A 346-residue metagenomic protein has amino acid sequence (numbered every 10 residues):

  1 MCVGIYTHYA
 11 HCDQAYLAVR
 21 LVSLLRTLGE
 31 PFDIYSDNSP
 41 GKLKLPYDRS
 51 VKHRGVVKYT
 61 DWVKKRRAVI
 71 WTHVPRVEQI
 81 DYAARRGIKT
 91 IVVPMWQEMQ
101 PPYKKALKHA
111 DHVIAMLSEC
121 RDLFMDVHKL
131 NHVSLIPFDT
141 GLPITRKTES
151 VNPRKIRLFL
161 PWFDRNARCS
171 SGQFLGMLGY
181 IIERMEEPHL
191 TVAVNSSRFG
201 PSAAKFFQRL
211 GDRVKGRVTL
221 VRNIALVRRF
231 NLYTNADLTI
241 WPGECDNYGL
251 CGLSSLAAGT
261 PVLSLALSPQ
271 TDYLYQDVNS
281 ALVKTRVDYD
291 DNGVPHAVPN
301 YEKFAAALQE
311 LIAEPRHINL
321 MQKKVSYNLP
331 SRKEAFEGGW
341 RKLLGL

Functional and structural regions predicted by a protein language model:
G4-Y6, D37-F124: Extended catalytic core of nucleotide-activated donor transferases of GT-like folds
L17, P143-K147, V151-G216, L220-N223: Conserved catalytic-core segment of nucleotide-activated headgroup transferases in glycan assembly
P102-K104, M125-D126, P137-I156: Acidic anion/phosphate-binding donor-loop and adjacent secondary structure in glycosyltransferase catalytic cores
E119-C120, H132-K147, S196-R198: Short beta-strand->alpha-helix junction loop in the catalytic core of nucleotide-activated group-transfer enzymes
N231-A236: Short alpha-helical donor nucleotide-sugar binding micro-motif in glycosyltransferases
E244: Aromatic "clamp/platform" in nucleotide-sugar-dependent glycosyltransferases that forms part of the donor/acceptor
P261-S264, L274, A281: Short hydrophobic beta-strand element within catalytic cores of glycosyltransferases and related nucleotide-activated
V298-K303, I312-G345: A charged, aromatic-enriched C-terminal amphipathic alpha-helix characteristic of glycosyltransferases across folds
